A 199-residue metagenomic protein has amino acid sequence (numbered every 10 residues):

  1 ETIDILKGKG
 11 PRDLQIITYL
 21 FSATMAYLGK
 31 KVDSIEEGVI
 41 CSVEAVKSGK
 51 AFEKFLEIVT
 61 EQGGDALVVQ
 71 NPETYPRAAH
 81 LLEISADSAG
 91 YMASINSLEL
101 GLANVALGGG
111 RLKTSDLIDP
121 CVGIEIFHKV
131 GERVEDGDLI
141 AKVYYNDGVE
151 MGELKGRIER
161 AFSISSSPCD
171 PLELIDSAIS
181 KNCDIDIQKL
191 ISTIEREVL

Functional and structural regions predicted by a protein language model:
E1-L199: Well-ordered secondary-structure scaffolds
